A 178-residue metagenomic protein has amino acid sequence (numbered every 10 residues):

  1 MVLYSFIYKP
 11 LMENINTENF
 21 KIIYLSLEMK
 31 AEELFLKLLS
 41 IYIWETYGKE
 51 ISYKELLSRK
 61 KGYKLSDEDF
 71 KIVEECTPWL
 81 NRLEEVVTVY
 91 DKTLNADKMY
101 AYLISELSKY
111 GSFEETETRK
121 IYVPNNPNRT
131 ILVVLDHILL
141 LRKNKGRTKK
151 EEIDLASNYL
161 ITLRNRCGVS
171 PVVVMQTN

Functional and structural regions predicted by a protein language model:
M1-F20, S26-L27, K92-N178: P-loop NTPase motor core
M12-N128: Cytosolic-facing regulatory segments adjacent to core modules
